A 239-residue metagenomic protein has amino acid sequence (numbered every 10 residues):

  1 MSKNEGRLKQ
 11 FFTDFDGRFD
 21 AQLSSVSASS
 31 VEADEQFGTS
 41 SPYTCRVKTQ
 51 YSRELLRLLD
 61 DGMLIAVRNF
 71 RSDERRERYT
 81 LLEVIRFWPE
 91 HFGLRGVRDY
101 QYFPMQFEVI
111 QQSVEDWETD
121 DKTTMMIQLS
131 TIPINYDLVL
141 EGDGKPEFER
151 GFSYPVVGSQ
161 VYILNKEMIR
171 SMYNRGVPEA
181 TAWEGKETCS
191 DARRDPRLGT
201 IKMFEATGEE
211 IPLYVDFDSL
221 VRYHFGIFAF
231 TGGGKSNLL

Functional and structural regions predicted by a protein language model:
E5-E187: Conserved ASCE P-loop ATPase motor domains encompassing nucleic-acid-directed helicases/translocases
A182-Y214: N-terminal pre-Walker A segment at the start of P-loop NTPase domains
V221: Short, flexible loop motifs at catalytic/binding sites
I227: Hydrophobic anchor at the beta1->P-loop junction of P-loop NTPases
T231: The conserved Walker
K235: Conserved lysine of the Walker
L238: Hydrophobic positions on the alpha1 helix immediately C-terminal to the Walker A/P-loop
